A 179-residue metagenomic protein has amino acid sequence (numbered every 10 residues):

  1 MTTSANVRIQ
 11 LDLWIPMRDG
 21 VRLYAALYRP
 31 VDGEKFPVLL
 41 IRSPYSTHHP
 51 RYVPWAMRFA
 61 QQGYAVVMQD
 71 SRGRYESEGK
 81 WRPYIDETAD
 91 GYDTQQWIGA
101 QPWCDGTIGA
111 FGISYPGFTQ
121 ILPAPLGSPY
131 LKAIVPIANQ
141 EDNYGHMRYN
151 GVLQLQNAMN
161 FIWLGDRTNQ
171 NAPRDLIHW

Functional and structural regions predicted by a protein language model:
M1-E34: N-terminal cap/lid segment of alpha/beta-hydrolase-fold proteins
Q10-D12, D105, F118: Short coil/loop residues immediately preceding or within conserved phosphate-binding loops of NTP-utilizing enzyme
R22, K35-V38, Q62-A65, C104-T107 (+1 more regions): Loop/turn elements at helix/coil->beta-strand transitions in domains of secreted/extracellular proteins
P30-G99, R148, L155: Cap/lid segment of the alpha/beta-hydrolase catalytic domain
Q61, P125-W179: Accessory cap/linker subdomain of secreted extracellular hydrolases
P102-Y115: Alpha/beta-hydrolase fold nucleophile elbow
Y115-S128: Short glycine-enriched nucleophile-adjacent loop and the immediately C-terminal alpha-helix near the catalytic center
